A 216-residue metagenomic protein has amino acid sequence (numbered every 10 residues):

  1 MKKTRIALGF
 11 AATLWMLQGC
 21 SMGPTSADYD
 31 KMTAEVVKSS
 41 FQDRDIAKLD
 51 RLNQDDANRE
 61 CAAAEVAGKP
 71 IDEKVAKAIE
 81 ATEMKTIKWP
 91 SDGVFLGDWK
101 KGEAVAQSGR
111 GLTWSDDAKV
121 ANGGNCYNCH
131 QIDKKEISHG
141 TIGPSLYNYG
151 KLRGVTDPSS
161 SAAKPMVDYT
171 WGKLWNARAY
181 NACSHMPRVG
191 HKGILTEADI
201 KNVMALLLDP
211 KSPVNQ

Functional and structural regions predicted by a protein language model:
M1-L8: Bacterial N-terminal signal peptides that target proteins for export
K2, W15, G19-L112, K173 (+1 more regions): Post-cleavage N-terminal segment of exported redox proteins
L8-G9, S91, S115, K135 (+1 more regions): Residues embedded in well-ordered secondary-structure elements
L8-M16: Hydrophobic helical h-region of N-terminal Sec-dependent signal peptides in bacterial secretory/periplasmic proteins
M32, V37-Q42, G97-K101, Y127-N128 (+2 more regions): Extracytoplasmic electron-transfer domains, predominantly the class I c-type cytochrome c fold
D92, A118-V120, V189-L195: A glycine-rich, coil/turn loop motif that links secondary-structure elements
L112-S115, K135-H139, P213-V214: Secretory-pathway/luminal and periplasmic proteins that interact with or process carbohydrate-rich
W114-G124: Local sequence-structure signature of Cys/Sec-based thiol-disulfide redox active-site neighborhoods
